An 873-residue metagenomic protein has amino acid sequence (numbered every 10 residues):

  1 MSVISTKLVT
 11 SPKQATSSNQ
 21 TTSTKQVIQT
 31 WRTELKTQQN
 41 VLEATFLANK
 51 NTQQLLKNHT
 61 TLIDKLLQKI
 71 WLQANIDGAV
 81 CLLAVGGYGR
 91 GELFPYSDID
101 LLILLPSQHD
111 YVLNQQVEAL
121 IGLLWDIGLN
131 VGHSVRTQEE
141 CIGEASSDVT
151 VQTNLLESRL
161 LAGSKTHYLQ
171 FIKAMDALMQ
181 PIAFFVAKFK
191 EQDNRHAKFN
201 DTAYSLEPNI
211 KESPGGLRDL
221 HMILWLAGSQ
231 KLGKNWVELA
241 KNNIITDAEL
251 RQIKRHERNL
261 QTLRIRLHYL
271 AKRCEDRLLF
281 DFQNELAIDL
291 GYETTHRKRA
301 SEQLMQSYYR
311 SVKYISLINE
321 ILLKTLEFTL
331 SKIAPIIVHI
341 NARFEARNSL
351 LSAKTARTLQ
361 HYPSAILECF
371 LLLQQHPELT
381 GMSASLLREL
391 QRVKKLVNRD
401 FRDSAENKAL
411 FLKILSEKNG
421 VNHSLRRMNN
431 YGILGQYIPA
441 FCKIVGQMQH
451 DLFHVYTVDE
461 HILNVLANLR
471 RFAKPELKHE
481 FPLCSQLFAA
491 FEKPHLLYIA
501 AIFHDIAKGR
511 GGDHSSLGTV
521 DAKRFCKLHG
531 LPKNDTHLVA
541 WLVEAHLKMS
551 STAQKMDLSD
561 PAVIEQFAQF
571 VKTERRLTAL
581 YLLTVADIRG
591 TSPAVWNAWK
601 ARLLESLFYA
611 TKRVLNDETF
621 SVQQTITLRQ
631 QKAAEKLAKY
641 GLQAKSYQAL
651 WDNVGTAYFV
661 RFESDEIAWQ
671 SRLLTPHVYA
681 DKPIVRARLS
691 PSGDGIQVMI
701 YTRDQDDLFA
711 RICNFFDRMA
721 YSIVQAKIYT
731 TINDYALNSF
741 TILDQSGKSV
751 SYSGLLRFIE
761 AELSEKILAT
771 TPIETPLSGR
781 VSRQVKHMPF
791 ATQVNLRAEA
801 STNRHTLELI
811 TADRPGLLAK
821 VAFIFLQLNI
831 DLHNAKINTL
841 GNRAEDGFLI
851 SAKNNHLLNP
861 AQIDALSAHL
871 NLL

Functional and structural regions predicted by a protein language model:
M1-K13, S17-A84, G91-L93, I99-H454 (+1 more regions): Non-catalytic interface/linker regions that flank or bridge core catalytic/transmembrane domains
G91-Q116, K241, I253, T457 (+1 more regions): Divalent metal-dependent catalytic cores for phosphoryl transfer on phosphate-bearing substrates
D110, A174-F185, L206, I210-G215 (+25 more regions): Hydrophobic alpha-helical scaffolding
L129-G132, I142-G143, V397-K408, R470 (+7 more regions): Conserved catalytic alpha/beta cores of large enzymes that bind or transform nucleotide phosphates and polynucleotides
R136-S147, L542-S551, I742: Short, conserved secondary-structure transition motifs
N259-T262, E285, Y292, R299-L351 (+3 more regions): Regulatory modules associated with amino-acid/nitrogen control
F401-A500, G509-S515, V520-K527, H537 (+2 more regions): Long, K/E/R/D-enriched contiguous segments that form extended
